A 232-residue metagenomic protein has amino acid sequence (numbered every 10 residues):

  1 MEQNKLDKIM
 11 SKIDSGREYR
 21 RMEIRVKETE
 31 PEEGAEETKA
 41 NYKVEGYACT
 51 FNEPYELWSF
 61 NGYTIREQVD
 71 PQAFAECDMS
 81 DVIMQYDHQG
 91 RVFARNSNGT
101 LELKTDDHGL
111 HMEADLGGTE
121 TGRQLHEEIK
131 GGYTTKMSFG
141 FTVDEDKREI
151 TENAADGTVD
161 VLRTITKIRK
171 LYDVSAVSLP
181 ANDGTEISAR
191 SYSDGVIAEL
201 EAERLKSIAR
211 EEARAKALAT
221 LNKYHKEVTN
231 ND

Functional and structural regions predicted by a protein language model:
M1-E199: Signature of dsDNA virion morphogenesis modules
S191-D232: Charged/polar low-complexity intrinsically disordered segments, enriched in acidic residues
